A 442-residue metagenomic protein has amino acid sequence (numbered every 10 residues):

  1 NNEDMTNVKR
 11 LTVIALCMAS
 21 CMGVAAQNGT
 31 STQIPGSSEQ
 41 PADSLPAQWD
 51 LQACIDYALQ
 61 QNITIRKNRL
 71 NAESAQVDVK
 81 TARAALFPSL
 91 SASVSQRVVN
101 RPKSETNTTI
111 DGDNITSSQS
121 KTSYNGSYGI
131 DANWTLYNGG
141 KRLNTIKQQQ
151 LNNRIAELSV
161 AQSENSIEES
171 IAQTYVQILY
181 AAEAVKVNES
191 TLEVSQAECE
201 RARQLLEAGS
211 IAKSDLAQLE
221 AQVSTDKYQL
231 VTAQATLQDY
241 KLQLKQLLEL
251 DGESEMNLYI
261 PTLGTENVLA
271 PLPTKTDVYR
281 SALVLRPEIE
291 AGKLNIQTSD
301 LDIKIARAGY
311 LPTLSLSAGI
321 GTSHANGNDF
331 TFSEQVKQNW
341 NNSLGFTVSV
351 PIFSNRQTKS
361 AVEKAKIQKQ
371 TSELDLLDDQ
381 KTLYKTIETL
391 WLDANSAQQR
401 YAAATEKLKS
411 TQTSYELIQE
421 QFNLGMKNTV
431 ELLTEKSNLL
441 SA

Functional and structural regions predicted by a protein language model:
N1-Q33: Bacterial Sec-dependent N-terminal signal peptides
A26-S95, R101, G252, L258-Q297 (+2 more regions): Bacterial Sec-pathway N-terminal export signals of envelope proteins
I34-A47, S93-W134, P261-P271, K304 (+1 more regions): Small/polar, glycine/serine/threonine/aspartate-rich low-complexity segments that form flexible
W49, V77, S166-S281, D393 (+2 more regions): Periplasmic alpha-helical coiled-coil/stalk elements that build and connect Gram-negative outer-membrane
D56-R66, E73-P88, T122, G129-Q148 (+7 more regions): A glycine-/polar-enriched beta->alpha junction
K67-A82, S163, I167-K186, Y240 (+2 more regions): Amphipathic alpha-helical coiled-coil segments
